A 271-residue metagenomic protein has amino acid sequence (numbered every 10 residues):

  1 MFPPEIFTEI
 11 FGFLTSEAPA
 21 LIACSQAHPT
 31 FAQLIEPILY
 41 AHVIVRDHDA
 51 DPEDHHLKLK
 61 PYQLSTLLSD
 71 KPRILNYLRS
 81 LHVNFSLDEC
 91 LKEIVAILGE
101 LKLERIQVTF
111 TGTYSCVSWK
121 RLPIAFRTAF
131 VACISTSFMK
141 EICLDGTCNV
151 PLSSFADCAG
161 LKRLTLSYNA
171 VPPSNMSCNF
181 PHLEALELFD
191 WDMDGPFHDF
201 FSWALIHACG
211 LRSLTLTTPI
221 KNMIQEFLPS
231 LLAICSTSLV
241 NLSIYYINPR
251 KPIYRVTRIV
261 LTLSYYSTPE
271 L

Functional and structural regions predicted by a protein language model:
M1-G99, C116-K120: Hydrophobic regular-secondary-structure patch
E5, E9-L14, V108, C148-N149 (+2 more regions): Leucine-rich solenoid repeat modules
I6, A32, Y40, L75 (+4 more regions): A generic alpha-helix propensity feature with a strong bias for hydrophobic helices
F7, H28, L78, L183 (+2 more regions): A generic alpha-helix preference that emphasizes hydrophobic side chains
L21, C235, S267-P269: Low-complexity proline/serine/threonine-rich segments in eukaryotic and viral proteins
L39, P61, N76, N179 (+2 more regions): Intrinsically disordered, low-complexity N-terminal regions enriched in serine/proline/glycine with scattered basic
L57-S65, N84-N241, Y245-I259: Leucine-rich repeat
